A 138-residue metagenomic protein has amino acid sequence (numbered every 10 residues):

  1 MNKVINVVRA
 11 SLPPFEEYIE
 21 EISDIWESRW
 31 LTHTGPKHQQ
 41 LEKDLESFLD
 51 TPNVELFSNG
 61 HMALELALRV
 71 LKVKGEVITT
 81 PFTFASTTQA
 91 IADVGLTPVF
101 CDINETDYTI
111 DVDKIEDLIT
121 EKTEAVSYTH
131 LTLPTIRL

Functional and structural regions predicted by a protein language model:
M1-L31: N-terminal "arm"/small-domain region of PLP-dependent enzymes with the aminotransferase-like
T34-E76, A90-A92, F100: Phosphate-binding glycine-rich loop
P81, F100-N104: Short beta->alpha connector loops at strand-helix junctions that form conserved, small/polar/Pro-enriched
T83-T88: Conserved coil-to-alpha-helix start sites within the AMP-binding
G95: Structured binding elements
T106-L133: Active-site phosphate-binding strand-loop segment of PLP-dependent enzymes
